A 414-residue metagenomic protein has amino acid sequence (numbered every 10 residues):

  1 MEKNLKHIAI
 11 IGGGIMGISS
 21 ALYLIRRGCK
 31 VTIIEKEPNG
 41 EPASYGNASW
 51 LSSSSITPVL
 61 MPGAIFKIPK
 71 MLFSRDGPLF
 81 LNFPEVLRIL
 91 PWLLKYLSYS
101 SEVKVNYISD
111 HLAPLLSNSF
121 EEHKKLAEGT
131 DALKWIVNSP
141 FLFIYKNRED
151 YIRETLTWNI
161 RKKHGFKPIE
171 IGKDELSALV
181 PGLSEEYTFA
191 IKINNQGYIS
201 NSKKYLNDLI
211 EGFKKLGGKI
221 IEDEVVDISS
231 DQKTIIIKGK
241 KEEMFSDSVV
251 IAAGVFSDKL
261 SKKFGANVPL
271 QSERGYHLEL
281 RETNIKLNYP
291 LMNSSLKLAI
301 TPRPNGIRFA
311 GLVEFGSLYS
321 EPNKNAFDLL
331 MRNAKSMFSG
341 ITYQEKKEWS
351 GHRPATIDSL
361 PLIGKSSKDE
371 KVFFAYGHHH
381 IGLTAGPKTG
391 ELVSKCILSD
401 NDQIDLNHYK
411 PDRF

Functional and structural regions predicted by a protein language model:
N4-G14: Beta1/beta-strand and adjacent pyrophosphate-binding region of the FAD-binding site in flavoprotein oxidoreductases
N4-K6, G239-S248: Core beta-strand elements of the Rossmann-like FAD/NAD(P) dinucleotide-binding domain in flavoenzyme oxidoreductases
G17-I18: N-terminal Rossmann-fold NAD(P) dinucleotide-binding loop
R26-Y45: Glycine-rich FAD pyrophosphate-binding loop
K36, N47-W50, S55, V59-Y99 (+2 more regions): Active-site substrate-recognition segment that forms the wall of the catalytic cavity or substrate channel
L90-E211: Rossmann-like flavin
P168, S295, G340-F414: C-terminal catalytic lobe of FAD-dependent flavoproteins
I171-E175, L179, I221-T234: A conserved short coil-to-beta-strand element within the FAD-binding core of flavoproteins
